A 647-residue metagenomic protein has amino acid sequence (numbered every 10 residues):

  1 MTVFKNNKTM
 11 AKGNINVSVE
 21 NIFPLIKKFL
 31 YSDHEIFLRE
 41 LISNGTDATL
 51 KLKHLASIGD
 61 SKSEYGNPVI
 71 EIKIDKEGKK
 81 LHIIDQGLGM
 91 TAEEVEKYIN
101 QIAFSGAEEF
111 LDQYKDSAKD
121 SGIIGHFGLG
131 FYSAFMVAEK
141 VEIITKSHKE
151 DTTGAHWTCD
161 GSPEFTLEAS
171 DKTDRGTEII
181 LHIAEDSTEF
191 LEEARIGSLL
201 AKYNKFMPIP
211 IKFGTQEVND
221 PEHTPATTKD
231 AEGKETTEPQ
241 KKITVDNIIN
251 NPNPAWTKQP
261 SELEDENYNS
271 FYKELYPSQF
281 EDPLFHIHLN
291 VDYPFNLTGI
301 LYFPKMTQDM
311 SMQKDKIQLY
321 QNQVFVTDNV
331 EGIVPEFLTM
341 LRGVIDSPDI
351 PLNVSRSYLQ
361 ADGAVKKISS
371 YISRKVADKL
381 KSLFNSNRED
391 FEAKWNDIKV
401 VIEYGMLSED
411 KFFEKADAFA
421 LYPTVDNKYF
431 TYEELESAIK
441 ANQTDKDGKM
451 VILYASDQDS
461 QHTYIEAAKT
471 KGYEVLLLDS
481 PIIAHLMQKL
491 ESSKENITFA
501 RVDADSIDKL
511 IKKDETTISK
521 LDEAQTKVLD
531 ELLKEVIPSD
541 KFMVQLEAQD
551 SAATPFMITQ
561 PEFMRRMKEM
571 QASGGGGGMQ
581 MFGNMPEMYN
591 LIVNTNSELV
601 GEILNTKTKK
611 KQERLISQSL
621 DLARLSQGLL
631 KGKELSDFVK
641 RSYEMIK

Functional and structural regions predicted by a protein language model:
T2-E185, E189-F190, S198, K205 (+1 more regions): GHKL (Bergerat-fold) ATPase N-terminal catalytic module, capturing the glycine-rich phosphate-binding loop and acidic
I123, V141-E164, A184-S187, A194-K647: GHKL/Bergerat-fold ATPase module in large chromosome/replication-associated machines
